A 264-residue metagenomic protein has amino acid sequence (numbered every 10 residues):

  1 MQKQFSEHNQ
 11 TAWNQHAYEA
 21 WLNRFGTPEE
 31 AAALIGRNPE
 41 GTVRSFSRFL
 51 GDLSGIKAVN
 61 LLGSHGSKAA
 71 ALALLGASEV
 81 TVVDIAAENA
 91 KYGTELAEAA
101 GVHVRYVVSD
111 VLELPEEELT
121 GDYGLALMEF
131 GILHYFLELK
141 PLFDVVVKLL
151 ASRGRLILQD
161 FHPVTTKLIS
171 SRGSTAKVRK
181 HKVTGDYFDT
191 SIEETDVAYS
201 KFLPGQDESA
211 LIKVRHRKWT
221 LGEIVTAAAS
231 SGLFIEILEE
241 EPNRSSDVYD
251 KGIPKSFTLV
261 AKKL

Functional and structural regions predicted by a protein language model:
M1-P28: N-terminal, positively charged/glycine-rich alpha-helical extensions of SAM-dependent methyltransferases
F25-I56: Conserved alpha-helix/loop element of class I SAM-dependent methyltransferases that forms part of the SAM/SAH-binding
K57-L114: Class I SAM-dependent methyltransferase SAM/SAH-binding core
E116-A126: A short acidic, Gly/Pro-enriched loop at the edge of an enzyme's catalytic core that lines a small-molecule cofactor
G124-K140: A short SAM/SAH-binding and catalytic strip from SAM-dependent methyltransferases
K140-R155: A short glycine-rich, Lys/Arg-flanked "PGG" loop and its adjoining helix->strand segment in the class I
R153, I157-T226: SAM-dependent methyltransferase
E223-L264: C-terminal lobe and adjacent flexible extensions of AdoMet/dcAdoMet transferase-like proteins
